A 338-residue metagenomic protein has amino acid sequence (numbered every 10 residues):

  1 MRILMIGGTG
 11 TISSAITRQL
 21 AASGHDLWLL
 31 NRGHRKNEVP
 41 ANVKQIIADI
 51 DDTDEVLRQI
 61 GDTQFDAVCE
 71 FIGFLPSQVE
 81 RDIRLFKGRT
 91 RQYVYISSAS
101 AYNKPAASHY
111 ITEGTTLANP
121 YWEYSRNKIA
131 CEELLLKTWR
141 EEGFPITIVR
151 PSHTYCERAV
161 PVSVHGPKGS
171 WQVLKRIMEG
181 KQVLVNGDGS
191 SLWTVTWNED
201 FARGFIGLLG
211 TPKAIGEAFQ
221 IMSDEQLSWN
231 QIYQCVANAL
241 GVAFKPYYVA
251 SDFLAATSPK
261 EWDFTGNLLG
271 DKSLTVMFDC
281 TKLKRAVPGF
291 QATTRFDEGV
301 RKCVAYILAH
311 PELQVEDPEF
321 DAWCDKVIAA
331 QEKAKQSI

Functional and structural regions predicted by a protein language model:
I3-S23: N-terminal Rossmann NAD(P)H-binding glycine-rich loop of SDR-like oxidoreductase domains
L30-H34, D49-I50: N-terminal Rossmann-fold cofactor-binding loop
A41-D52, I72-G73: Rossmann-fold cofactor-recognition segment
G61-Y110, R126-K137: NAD(P)-cofactor binding segment of oxidoreductase domains
H109-E133, H153, S163-W171, T194-V195 (+2 more regions): Short-chain dehydrogenase/reductase
E133-S163: Conserved beta-loop-beta element that borders a ligand/cofactor-binding pocket
H165-V173, N186-L209, G216-E217, Q231: Substrate-positioning beta->alpha
G207-L268, C280, R285, K302 (+3 more regions): Mid/C-terminal beta-alpha module of Rossmann-like enzyme folds, strongest in SDR-family dehydrogenases/epimerases
